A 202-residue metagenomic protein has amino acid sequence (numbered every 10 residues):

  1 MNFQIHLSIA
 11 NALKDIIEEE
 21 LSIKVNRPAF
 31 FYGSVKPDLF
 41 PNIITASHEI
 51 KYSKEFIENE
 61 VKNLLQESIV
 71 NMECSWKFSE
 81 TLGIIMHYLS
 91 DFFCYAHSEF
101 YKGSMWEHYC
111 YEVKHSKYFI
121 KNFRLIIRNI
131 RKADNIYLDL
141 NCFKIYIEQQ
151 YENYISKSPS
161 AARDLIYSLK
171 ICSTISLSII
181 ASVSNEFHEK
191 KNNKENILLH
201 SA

Functional and structural regions predicted by a protein language model:
M1-I84, L89-A202: N-terminal leader/auxiliary helical segments
